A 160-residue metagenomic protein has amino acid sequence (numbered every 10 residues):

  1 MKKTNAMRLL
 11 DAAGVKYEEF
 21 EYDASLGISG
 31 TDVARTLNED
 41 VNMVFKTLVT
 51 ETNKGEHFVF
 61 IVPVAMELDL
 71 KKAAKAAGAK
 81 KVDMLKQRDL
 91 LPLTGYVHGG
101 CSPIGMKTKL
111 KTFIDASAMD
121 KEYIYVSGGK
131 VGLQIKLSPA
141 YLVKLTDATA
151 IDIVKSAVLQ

Functional and structural regions predicted by a protein language model:
M1-Q160: Extended, low-hydrophobicity, polar/charged segments
